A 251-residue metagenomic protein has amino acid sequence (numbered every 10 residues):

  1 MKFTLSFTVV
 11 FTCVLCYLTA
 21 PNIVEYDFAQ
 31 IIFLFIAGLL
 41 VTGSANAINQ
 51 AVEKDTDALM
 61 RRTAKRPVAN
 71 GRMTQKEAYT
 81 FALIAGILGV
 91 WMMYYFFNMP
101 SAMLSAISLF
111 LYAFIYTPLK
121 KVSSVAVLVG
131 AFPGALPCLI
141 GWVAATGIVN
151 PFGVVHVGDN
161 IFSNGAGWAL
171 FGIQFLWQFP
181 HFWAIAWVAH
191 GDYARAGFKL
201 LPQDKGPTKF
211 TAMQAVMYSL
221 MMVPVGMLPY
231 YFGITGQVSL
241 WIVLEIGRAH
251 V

Functional and structural regions predicted by a protein language model:
T8, A29-A37, E77-F81, P100-L104 (+5 more regions): Alpha-helical transmembrane segments of integral membrane proteins
F11-T19, I23-K54, R62, M103-F114 (+1 more regions): Membrane-embedded alpha-helical segments that form the functional core of polytopic membrane enzymes, especially those
F11-V14, R66-P67, V129-A145, P207-F210: Small-residue-rich segments of transmembrane alpha-helices in multi-pass membrane proteins, especially helix faces
V52-M73, W183-F210: Cytosolic, membrane-interface loops and tails of multi-pass inner-membrane proteins
R62-A102, G206-Y231: Multi-pass membrane catalytic core of lipid/isoprenoid biosynthesis enzymes
Q75-V149: Intramembrane alpha-helical segments
M227-G247: Short alpha-helical packing/oligomerization segments
A249-V251: Conserved small/polar residues in nucleotide/adenosyl-binding loops
